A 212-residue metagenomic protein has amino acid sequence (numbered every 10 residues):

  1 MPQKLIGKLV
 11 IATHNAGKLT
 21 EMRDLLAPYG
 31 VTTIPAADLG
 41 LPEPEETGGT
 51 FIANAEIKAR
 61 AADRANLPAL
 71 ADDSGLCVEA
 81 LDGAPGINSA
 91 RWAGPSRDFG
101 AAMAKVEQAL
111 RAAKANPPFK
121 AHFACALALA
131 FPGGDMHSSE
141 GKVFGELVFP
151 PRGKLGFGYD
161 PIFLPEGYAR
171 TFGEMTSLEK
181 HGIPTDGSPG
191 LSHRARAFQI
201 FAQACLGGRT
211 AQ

Functional and structural regions predicted by a protein language model:
P2-V10, A16-Q212: Anionic-ligand binding patches
